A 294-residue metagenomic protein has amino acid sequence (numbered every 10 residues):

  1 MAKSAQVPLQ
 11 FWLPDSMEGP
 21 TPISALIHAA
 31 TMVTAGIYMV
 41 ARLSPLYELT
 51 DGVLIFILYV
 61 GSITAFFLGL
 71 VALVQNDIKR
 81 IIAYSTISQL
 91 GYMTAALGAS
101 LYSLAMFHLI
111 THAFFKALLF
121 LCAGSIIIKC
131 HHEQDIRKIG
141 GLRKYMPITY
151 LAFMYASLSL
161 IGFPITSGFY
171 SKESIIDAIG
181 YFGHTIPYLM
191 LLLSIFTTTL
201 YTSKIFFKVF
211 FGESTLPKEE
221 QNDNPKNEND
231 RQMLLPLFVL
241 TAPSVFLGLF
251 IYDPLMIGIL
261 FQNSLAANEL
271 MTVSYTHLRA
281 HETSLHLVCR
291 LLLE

Functional and structural regions predicted by a protein language model:
M1-Q232, T241-P243, L249: Hydrophobic transmembrane alpha-helices and their helix-loop junctions in integral membrane proteins
V40, L287-V288: Hydrophobic packing residues within well-ordered alpha-helices of enzyme cores
K226-L278: Hard-cation-handling environments
L237, L285-L287: Generic leucine side-chain signal with a strong bias for well-ordered alpha-helical environments
T276-T283, E294: Conserved small/polar residues in nucleotide/adenosyl-binding loops
V288-E294: Hydrophobic alpha-helical segments, chiefly the membrane-spanning helices and signal/signal-anchor peptides
